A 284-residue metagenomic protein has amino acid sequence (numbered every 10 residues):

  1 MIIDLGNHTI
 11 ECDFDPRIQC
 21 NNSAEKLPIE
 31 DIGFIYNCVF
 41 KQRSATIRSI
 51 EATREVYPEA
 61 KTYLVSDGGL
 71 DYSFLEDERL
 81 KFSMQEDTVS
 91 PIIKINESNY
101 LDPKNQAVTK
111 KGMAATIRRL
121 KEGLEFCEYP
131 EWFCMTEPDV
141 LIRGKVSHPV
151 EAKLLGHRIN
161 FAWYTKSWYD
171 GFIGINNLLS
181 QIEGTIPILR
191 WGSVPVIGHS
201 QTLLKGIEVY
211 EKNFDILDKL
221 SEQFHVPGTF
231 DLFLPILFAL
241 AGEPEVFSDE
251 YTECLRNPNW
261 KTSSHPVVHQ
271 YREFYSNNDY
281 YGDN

Functional and structural regions predicted by a protein language model:
M1-R48: N-proximal low-complexity "stem/linker" segments adjacent to membrane-targeting elements
I3-L5, K219-N284: C-terminal catalytic/acceptor-binding lobe
Y36-F40, L64-G68, T136, G156: Short beta-strand/turn micro-motifs composed of small residues that flank or help shape donor/cofactor-binding pockets
F40-S44, L70, V140-I142, T202-K205: Short acidic, S/G/P-rich loop/turn micro-motifs used as interaction or catalytic elements
E51-A60: Short, acidic, metal-binding catalytic loop of nucleotide-sugar glycosyltransferases
D67-Y129: Active-site-proximal specificity loops/subdomain of glycosyltransferases
P130-L141: Short beta-strand-to-loop acidic/aromatic patch adjacent to the donor-nucleotide binding site
L141-Q223, P227-T229, P235: Conserved catalytic core of nucleotide-sugar-dependent glycosyltransferases
